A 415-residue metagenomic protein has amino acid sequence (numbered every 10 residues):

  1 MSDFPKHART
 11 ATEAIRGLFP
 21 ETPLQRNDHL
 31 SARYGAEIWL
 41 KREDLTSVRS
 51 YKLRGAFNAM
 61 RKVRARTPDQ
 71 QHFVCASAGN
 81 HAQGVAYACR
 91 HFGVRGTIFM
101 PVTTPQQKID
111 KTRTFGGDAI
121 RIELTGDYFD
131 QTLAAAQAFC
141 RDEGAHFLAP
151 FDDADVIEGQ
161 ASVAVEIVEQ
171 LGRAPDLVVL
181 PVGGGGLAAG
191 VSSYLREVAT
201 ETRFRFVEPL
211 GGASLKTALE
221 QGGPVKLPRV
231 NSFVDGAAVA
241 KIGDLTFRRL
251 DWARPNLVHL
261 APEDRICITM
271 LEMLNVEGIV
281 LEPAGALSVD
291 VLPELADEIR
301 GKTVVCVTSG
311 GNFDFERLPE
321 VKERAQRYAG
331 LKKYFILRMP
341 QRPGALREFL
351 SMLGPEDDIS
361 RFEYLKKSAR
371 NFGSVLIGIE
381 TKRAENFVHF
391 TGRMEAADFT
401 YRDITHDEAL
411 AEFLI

Functional and structural regions predicted by a protein language model:
M1-I415: PLP-dependent amino-acid enzyme catalytic core
